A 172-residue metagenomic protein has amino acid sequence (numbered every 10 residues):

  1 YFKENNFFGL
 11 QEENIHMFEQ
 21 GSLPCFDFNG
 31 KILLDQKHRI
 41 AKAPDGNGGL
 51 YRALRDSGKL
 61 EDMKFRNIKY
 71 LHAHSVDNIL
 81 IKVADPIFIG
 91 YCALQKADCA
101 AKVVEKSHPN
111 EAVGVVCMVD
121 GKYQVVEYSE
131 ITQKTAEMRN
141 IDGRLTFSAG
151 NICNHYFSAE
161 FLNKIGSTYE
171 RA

Functional and structural regions predicted by a protein language model:
Y1-A172: Domain-scale recognition of functional cores that engage charged ligands
